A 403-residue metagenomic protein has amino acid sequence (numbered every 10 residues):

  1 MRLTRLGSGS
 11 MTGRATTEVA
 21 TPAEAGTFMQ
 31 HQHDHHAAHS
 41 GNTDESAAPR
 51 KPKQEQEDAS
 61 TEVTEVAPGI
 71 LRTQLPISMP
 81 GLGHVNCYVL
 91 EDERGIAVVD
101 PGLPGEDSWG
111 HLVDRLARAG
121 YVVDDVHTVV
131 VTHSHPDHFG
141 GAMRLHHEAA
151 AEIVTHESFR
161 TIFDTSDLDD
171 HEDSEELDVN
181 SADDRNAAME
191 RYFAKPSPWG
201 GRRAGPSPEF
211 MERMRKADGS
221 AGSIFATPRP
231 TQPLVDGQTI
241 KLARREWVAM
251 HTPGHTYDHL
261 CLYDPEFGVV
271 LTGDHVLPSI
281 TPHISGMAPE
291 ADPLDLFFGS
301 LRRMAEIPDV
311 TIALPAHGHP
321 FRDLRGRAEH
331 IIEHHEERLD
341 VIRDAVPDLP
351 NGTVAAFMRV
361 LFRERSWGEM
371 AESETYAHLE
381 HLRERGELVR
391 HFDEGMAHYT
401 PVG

Functional and structural regions predicted by a protein language model:
R2-L3, M11-T73, E91-G105, W109-G110 (+3 more regions): Metallo-beta-lactamase
L3, G13, D107-G110, R115-K241 (+2 more regions): Active-site HxH/HxHxD metal-binding segment of metal-dependent hydrolases
F28-P52, Q56-E57, D340-G403: C-terminal regulatory/interaction regions
S60-Y121, D125, L168, C261-P278: Conserved beta-strand hairpin/beta-sheet module of binuclear metal-dependent hydrolase folds, prominently
I96-V98, L103-E106, E209-Q232, T239-K241 (+1 more regions): Metallo-beta-lactamase
L112, F297, T375: Aromatic/hydrophobic pocket-lining residues that form the small-molecule binding cavity in soluble enzyme cores
V130-H138, H156, P253-H255, H259 (+3 more regions): Histidine-centered divalent metal-coordination motifs
A150-H156, L271-G273, I331, W367: Short hydrophobic/aromatic-enriched beta-strand-loop microsegments
